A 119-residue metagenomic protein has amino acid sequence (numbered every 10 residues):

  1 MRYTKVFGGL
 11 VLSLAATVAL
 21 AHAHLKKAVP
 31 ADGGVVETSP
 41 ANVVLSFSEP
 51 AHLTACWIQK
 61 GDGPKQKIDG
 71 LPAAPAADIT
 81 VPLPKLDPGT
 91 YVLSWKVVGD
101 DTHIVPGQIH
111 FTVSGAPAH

Functional and structural regions predicted by a protein language model:
M1-L10: Bacterial N-terminal signal peptides that target proteins for export
A16-V18: N-terminal signal peptide c-region/cleavage motif recognized by signal peptidases
A21-S39: N-terminal edge beta-strand
H22-K26, I104-H119: Extracytoplasmic/periplasmic copper-protein system
V44-V113: Acidic, low-complexity Ser/Thr/Gly/Pro-rich repeat segments typical of extracellular/periplasmic and surface-exposed
